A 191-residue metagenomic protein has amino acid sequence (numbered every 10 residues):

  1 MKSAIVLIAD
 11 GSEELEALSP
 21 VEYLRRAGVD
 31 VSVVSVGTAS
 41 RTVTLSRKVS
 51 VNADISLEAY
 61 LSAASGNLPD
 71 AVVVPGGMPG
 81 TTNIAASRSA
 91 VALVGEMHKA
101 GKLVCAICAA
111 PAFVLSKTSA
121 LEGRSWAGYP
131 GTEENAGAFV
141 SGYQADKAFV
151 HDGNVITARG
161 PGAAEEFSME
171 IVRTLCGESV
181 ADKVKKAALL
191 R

Functional and structural regions predicted by a protein language model:
K2-I8, S12-E13, Y23-S35, D54-I55 (+1 more regions): Active-site-adjacent pocket-lining segments in enzyme domains
S19-P20: Short amphipathic alpha-helix
V34-S56: N-terminal beta-loop-helix "entrance" segment that forms/cooperates in small-molecule cofactor or anionic ligand
